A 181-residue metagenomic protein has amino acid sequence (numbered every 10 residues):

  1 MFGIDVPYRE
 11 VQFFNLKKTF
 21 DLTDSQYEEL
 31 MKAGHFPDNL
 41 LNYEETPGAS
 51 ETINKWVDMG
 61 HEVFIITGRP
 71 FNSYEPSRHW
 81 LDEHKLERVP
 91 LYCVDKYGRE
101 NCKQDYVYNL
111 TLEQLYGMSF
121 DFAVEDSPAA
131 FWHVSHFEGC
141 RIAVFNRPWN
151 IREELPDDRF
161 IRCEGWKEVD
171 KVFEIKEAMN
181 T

Functional and structural regions predicted by a protein language model:
M1-M31: Active-site neighborhood of HAD-like aspartate-dependent phosphohydrolases
F36-F64, F71-R78: Short, acidic loop-to-helix structural element flanking the phosphoryl-transfer center in phosphate-processing enzymes
I66, V94, F145-R147: Generic beta-sheet signal
F71-V124, P128-S135: Substrate-recognition "cap/lid" segment bordering the active-site pocket of phosphatases
Y92, R159-K171: Short acidic-hydrophobic, aromatic-tinged amphipathic segments that line or gate anion-handling sites
R99-D105, I151-D158, V172: Short, charged, surface-exposed secondary-structure boundary motifs
S119-E164: Acidic, Mg2+-coordinating phosphoryl-transfer loop and its flanking beta/alpha structural elements, shared across
